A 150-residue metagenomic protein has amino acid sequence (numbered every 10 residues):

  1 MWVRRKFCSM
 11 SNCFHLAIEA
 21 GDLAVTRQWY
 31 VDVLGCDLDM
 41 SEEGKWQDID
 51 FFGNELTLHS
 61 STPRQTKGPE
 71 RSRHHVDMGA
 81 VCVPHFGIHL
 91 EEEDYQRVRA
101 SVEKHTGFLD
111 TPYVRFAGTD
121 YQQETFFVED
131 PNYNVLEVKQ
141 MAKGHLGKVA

Functional and structural regions predicted by a protein language model:
W2-R27, H85-F86, Q140-A150: N-terminal beta-strand motif that seeds the catalytic metal site of vicinal oxygen chelate
S11, F51-G53, M78-V83: Short connector loops at helix/strand junctions that flank enzyme active sites, especially segments positioning acidic
F14, G44-K45, P84, E124: Residue-level marker for the onset of beta-strands and adjacent loop->beta junctions in well-ordered domains
A17, D37-E43, V114-A117, Q140-H145: Conserved catalytic-core motifs of GNAT/GCN5-like acyltransferases
E19-Q65: Core segments of cupin and vicinal oxygen chelate
G21-A24, V81, H85-N132: Vicinal oxygen chelate
R71-V76: Short, P/G- and charge-enriched loop/turn segments at secondary-structure junctions
